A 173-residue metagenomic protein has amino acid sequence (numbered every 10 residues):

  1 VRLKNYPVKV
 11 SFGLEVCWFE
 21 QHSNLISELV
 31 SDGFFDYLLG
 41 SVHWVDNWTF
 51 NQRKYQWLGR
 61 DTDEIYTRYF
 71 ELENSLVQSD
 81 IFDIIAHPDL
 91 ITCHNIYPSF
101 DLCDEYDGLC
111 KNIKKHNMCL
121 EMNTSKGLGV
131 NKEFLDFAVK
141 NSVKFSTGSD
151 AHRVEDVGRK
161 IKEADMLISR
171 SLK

Functional and structural regions predicted by a protein language model:
V1-K114: Extended substrate/RNA-proximal surfaces in nucleic-acid metabolism proteins
Y97-K173: Charged catalytic cores and adjacent phosphate/nucleic-acid-binding surfaces used for phosphate/nucleic-acid chemistry
